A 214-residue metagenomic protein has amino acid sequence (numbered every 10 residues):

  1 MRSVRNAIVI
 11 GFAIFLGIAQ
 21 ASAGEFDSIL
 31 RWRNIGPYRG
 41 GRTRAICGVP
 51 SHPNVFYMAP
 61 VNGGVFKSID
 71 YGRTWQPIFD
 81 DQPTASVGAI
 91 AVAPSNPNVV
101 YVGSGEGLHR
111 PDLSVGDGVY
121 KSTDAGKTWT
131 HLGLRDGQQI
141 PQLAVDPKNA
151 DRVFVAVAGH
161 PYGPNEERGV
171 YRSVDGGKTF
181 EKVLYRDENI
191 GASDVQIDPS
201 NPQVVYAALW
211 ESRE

Functional and structural regions predicted by a protein language model:
M1-R5: N-terminal secretory signal peptides that target proteins for export/translocation
A7-A19: Bacterial N-terminal signal peptides
Q20-E214: Beta-propeller blade termini and top-face loops
